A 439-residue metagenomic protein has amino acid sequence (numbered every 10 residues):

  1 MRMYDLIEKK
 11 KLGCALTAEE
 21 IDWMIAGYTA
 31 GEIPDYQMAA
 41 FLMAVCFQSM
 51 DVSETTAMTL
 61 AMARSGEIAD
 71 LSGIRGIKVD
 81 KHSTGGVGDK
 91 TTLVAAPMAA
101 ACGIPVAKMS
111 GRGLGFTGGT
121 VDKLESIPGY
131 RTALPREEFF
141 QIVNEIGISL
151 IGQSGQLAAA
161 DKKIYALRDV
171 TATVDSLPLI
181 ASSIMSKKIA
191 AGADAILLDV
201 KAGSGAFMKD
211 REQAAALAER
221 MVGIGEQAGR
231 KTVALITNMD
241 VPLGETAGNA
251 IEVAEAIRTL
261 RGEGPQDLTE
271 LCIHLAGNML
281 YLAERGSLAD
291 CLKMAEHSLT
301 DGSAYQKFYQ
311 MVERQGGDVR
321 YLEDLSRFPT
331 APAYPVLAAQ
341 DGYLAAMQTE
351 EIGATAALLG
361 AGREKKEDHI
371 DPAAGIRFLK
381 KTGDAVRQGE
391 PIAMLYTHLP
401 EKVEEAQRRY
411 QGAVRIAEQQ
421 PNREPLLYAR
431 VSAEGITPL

Functional and structural regions predicted by a protein language model:
M1, K10-G73: N-terminal glycine-rich anion-binding loops that anchor highly charged ligand groups
D5, K10, A15-A18, Y28 (+6 more regions): Well-ordered secondary-structure scaffolds
L42-V45, K123, D161-V170, D199-M208 (+1 more regions): Active-site-proximal beta-alpha loop/turn segments in soluble metabolic enzymes
F47, L93-A107, K187-G192, Q227-A228 (+1 more regions): Alpha-helix C-terminal capping segments
S49-S110, L114: Active-site cofactor/substrate anionic-group-binding motifs, chiefly glycine- and Lys/Arg-rich phosphate-binding loops
V87-A95, A100-A101, K108-M109, G115-G118 (+4 more regions): Short glycine/serine/threonine-rich phosphate/pyrophosphate-binding segments that cradle anionic phosphate groups
K123-S149, E219-G225, G229: A glycine-rich helix N-cap at a beta->alpha junction
N144-A193: Phosphate/diphosphate-binding glycine-rich loops and adjacent basic-rich segments that engage nucleotide
